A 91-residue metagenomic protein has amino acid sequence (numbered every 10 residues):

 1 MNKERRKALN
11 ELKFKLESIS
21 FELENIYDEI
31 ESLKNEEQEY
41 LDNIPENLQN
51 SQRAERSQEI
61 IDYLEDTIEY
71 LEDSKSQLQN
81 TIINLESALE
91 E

Functional and structural regions predicted by a protein language model:
N2-E91: Long, low-complexity or tandemly repetitive, helically biased scaffold regions used for multimeric assembly/adhesion
